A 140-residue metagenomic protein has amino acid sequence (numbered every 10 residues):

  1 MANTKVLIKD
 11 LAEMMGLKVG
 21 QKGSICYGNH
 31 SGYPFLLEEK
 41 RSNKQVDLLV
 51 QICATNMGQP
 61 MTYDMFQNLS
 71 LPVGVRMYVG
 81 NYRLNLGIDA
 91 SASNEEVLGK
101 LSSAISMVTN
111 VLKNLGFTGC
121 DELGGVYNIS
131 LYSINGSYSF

Functional and structural regions predicted by a protein language model:
A2-Q21: Amphipathic alpha-helical segments
I8, M15, Y27, L36-F140: Charged, low-complexity intrinsically disordered regions
S24-H30: Short acidic-hydrophobic surface loop/beta-edge motif
